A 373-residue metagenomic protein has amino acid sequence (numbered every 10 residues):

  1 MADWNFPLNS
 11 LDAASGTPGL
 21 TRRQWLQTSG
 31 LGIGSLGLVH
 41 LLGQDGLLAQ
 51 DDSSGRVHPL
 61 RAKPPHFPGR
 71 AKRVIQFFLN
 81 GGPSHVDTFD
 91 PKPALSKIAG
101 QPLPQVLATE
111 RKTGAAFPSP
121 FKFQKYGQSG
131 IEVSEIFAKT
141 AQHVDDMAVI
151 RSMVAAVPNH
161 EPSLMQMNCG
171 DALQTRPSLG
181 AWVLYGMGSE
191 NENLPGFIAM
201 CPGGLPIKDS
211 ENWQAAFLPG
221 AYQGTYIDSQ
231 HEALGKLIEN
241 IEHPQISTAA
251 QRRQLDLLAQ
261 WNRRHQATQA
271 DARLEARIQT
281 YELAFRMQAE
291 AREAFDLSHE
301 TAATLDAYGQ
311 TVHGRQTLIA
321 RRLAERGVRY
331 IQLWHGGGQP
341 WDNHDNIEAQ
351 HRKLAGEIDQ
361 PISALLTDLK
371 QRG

Functional and structural regions predicted by a protein language model:
A2-G373: Ligand-binding pockets and gating/stacking loops
